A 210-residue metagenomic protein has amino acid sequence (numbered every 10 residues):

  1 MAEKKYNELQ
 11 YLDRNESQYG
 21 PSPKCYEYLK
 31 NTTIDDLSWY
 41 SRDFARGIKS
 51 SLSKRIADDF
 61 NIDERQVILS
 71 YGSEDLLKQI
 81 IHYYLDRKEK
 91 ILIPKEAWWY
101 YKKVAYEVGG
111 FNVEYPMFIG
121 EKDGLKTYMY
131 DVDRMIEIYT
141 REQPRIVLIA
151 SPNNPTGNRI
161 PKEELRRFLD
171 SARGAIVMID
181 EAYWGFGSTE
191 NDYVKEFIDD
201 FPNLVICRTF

Functional and structural regions predicted by a protein language model:
M1-G72, Q79: N-terminal small-domain helix-loop-helix segment of the aminotransferase-like
Q10-L12, I68, L92, V113-Y115 (+2 more regions): Hydrophobic/aromatic beta-strand patches that form the interior of the parallel beta-sheet core in alpha/beta enzyme
G72-L76, I179-Y183, G187-S188: Glycine/small-residue-rich loop that forms an oxyanion/phosphate-binding "nest" at active or ligand-binding sites
Y83-I149: PLP-dependent aminotransferase-like
E89, G110, A172-I176, D180 (+1 more regions): A short helix->loop->beta-strand "cap" motif at the edges of active sites that frequently abuts
G120-G185: Active-site phosphate-binding strand-loop segment of PLP-dependent enzymes
G174, D192-F210: Conserved active-site segment immediately N-terminal to the catalytic lysine that forms the internal aldimine
